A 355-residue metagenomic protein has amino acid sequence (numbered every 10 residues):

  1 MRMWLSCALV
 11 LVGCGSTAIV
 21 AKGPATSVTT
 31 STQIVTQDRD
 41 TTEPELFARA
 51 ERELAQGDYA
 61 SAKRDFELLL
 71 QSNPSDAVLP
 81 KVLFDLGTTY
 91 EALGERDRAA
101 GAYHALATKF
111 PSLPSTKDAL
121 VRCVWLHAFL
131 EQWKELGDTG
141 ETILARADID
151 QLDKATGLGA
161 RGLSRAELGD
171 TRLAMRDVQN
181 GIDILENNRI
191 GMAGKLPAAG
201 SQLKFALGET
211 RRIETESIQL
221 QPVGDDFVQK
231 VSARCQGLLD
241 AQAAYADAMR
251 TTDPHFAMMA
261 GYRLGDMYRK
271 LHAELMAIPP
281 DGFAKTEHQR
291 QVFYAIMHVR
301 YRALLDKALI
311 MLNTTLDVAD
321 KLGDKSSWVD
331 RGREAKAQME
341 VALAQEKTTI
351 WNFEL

Functional and structural regions predicted by a protein language model:
M1-S16: Sec-dependent bacterial lipoprotein signal peptides
C14-L355: Acidic, polar-rich low-complexity tracts and alpha-helical solenoid repeat scaffolds
